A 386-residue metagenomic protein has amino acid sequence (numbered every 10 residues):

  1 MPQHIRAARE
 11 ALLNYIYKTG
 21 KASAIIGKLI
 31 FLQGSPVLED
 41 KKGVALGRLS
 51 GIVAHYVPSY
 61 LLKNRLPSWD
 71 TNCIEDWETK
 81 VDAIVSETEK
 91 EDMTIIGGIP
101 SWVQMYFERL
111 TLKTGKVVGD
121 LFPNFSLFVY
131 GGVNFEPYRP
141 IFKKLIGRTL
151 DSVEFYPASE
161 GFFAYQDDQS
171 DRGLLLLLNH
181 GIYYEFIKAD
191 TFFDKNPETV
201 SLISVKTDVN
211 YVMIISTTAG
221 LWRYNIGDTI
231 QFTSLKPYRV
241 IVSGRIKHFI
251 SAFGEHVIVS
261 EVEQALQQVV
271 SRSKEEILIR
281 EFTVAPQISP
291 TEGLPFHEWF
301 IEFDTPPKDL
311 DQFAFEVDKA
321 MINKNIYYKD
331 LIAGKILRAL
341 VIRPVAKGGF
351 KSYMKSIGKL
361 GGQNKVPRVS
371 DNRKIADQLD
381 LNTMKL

Functional and structural regions predicted by a protein language model:
M1-E10, T19: Conserved AMP-binding A3 loop
A8-Y15, S170: Short, basic alpha-helical nucleic acid-contact segments in DNA-binding proteins and DNA transaction factors
L12-L62: Conserved AMP-binding loop of ANL adenylate-forming enzymes
G47-L386: Active-site glycine/GP-rich loop and adjacent strand/helix microenvironment that borders small-molecule binding pockets
